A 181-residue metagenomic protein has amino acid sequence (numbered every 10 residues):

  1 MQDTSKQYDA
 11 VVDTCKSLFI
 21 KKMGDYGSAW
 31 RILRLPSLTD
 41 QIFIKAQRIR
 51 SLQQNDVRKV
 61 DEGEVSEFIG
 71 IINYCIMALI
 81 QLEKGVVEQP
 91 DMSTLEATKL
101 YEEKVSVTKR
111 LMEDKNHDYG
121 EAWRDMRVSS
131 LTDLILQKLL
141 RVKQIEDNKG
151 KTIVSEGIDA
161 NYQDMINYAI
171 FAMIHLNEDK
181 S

Functional and structural regions predicted by a protein language model:
M1-S181: Intrinsically disordered, low-complexity regulatory regions that flank transcription factor DNA-binding cores
